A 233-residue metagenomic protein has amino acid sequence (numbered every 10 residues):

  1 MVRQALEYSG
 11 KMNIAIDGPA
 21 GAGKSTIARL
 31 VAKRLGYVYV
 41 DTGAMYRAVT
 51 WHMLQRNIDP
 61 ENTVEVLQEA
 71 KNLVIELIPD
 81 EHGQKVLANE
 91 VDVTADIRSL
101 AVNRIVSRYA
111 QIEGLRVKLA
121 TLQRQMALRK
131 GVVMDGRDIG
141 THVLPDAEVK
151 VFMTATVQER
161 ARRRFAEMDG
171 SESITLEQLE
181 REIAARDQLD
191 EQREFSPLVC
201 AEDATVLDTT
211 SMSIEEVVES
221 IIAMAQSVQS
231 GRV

Functional and structural regions predicted by a protein language model:
I14-I16: Hydrophobic anchor at the beta1->P-loop junction of P-loop NTPases
G21: Walker A (P-loop) phosphate-binding loop of P-loop NTPases
K24: Conserved lysine of the Walker
I27: Hydrophobic positions on the alpha1 helix immediately C-terminal to the Walker A/P-loop
R34-S99: N-terminal phosphate/diphosphate-binding loop that engages ATP/GTP or pyrophosphate donors across diverse enzyme folds
G43, E90, L119, V133 (+1 more regions): Residue-level signal for inorganic ion chemistry
I78, Q123-K130, R137-H142, D146 (+1 more regions): Small-molecule kinase domains that catalyze NTP-dependent phosphoryl transfer to phosphate-bearing small molecules
T94-G170: ATP-dependent NMP and nucleoside kinases share a basic, alpha-helical "lid"
